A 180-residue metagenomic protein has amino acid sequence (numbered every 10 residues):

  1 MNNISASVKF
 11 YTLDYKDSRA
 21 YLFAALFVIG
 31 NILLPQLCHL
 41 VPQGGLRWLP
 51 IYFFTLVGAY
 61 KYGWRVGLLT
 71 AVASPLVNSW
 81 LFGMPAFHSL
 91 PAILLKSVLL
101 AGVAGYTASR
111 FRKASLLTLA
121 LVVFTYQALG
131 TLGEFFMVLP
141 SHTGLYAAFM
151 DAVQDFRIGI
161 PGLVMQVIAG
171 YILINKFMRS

Functional and structural regions predicted by a protein language model:
N2-A59, R65-V66: Hydrophobic transmembrane alpha-helices
Y11-K16, L56, Y106-L117, R179-S180: Membrane-interface helix-boundary motifs at transmembrane edges
Y21-L26, F53, L68-V72, L90-L95 (+2 more regions): Hydrophobic alpha-helical transmembrane segments
N31-W48, A73-Y106, V138: Interfacial aromatic-anchored transmembrane helix boundaries in multi-pass membrane proteins
L40-G45, M84-P91, F111-S180: Membrane-embedded alpha-helical hairpins and interfacial helices in multi-pass inner-membrane proteins
Y52-L56, L94-A101, L163, V167: Alpha-helical transmembrane segments of multi-pass membrane proteins
A59, L100-S109, G170, I174: Hydrophobic transmembrane alpha-helices
A59-A71, F111-K113: Membrane-helix interface "capping/anchor" motifs
